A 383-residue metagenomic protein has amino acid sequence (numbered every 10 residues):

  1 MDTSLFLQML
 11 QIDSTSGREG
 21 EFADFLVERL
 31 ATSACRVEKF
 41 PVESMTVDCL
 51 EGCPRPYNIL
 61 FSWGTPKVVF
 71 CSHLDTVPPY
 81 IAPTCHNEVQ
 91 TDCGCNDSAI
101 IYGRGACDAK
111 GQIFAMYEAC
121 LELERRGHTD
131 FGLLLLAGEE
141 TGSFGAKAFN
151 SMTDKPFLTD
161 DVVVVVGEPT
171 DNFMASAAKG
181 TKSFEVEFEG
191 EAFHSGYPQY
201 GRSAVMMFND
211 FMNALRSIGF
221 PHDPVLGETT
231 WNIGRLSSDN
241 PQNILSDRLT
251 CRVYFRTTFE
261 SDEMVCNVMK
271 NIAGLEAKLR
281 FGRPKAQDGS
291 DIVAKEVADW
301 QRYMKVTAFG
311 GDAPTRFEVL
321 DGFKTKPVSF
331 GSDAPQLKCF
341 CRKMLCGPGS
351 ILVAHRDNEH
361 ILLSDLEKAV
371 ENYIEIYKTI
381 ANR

Functional and structural regions predicted by a protein language model:
M1-Y102, R125-H128: Acidic/His- and Gly-rich active-site-bordering loop/insert found across diverse amide/peptide-bond hydrolases
S4, Q11-S14, R18, L50 (+4 more regions): Metal-dependent amide/peptide-bond hydrolase catalytic core, centered on the "pita-bread" metallohydrolase fold
E38, V68-F70, L134, V163-V165 (+1 more regions): Hydrophobic/aromatic beta-strand patches that form the interior of the parallel beta-sheet core in alpha/beta enzyme
P54-P56, S143, F330-G331: Structural motif corresponding to alpha-helix initiation and N-cap regions
D75-V77, G138-E140, E191, T258-E260: Short coil/turn motifs at secondary-structure junctions
P78, A99-A115, H194, C346: Glycine/serine-rich anion-binding loops at beta->alpha junctions that coordinate negatively charged ligand groups
Q90-A99, A119-L133, F157-D160, L215-P224 (+2 more regions): Phosphate-handling active-site elements
A109-S183, D223: Acidic/histidine-rich catalytic neighborhood of metal-dependent amide-processing enzymes
